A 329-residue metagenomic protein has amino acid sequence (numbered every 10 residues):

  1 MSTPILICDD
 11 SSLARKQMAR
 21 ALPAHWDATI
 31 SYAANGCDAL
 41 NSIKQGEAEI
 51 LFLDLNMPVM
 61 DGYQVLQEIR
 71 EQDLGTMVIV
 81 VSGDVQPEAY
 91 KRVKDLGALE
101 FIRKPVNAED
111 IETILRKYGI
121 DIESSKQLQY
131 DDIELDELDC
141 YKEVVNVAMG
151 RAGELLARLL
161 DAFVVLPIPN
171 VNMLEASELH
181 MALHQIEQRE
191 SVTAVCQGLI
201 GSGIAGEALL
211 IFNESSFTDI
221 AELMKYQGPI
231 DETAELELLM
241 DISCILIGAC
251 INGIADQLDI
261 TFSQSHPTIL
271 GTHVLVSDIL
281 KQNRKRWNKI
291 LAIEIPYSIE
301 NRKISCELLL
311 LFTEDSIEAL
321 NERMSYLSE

Functional and structural regions predicted by a protein language model:
S12-S31: Two-component/phosphorelay signaling modules centered on CheY-like receiver
N35-D38, D61-Q64: Acidic catalytic/metal-coordinating carboxylates
G46-F52: Active-site beta3 strand of CheY-like receiver
M57: Receiver (REC) domain active-site loop signature in two-component systems and cognate sites in sensor histidine kinases
K104: A Lys-centered signature of the CheY-like receiver
S124-A234, L238-E329: Composition-driven recognition of glycine/serine/threonine/acidic- and proline-rich low-complexity segments and repeats
